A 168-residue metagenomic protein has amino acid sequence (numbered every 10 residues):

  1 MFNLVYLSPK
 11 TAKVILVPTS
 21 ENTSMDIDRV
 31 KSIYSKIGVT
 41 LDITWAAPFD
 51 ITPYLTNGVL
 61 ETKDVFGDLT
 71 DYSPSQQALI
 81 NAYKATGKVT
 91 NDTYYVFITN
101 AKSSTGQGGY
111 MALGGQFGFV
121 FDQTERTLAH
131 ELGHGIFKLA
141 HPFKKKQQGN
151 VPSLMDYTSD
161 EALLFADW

Functional and structural regions predicted by a protein language model:
M1, G114, L164-D167: Compositionally biased, intrinsically disordered low-complexity regions enriched in charged/polar residues
M1-K88: Propeptide-to-catalytic entry region of secreted or membrane-anchored zinc metalloproteases
A46-A47, L55, L69-V151, S159-E161: Active-site-proximal segment of zinc-dependent metalloprotease catalytic domains
M155-W168: Low-complexity, Gly/Ser/Thr/Pro-rich intrinsically disordered linker/tail segments
